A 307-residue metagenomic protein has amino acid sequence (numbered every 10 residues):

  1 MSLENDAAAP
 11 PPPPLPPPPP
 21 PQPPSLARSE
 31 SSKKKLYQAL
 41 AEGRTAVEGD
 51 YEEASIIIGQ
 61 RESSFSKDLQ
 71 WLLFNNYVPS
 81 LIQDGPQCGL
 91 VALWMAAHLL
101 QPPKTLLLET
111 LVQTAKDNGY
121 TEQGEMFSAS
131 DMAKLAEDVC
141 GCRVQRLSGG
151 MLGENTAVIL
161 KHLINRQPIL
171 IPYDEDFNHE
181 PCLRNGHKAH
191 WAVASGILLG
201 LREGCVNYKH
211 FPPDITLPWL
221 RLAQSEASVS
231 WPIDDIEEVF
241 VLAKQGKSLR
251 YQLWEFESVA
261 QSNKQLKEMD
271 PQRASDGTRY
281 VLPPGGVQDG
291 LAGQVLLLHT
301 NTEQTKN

Functional and structural regions predicted by a protein language model:
M1-F74: Non-catalytic, low-structured ubiquitin/UBL-interacting segments
L3-A7, P13-P20, K35-L36, T114-W231 (+1 more regions): Conserved active-site-adjacent core of cysteine acyl-enzyme catalytic domains
L3-N5, S29, A41, G49 (+5 more regions): Intrinsic disorder/low-complexity signal
L40-E53, S64, L69-N76, A115 (+5 more regions): Extended interaction regions within the primary functional domain
L40-R44, E48, S55, N75 (+5 more regions): Short, isolated positions within intrinsically disordered regulatory regions of eukaryotic proteins
E53-G150, S262-Q265, V281: Cysteine-nucleophile protease catalytic domains, especially the papain-like/related folds used in DUB/UBL proteases
L217-N307: Low-complexity, Gly/Ser/Thr/Pro-rich intrinsically disordered linker/tail segments
